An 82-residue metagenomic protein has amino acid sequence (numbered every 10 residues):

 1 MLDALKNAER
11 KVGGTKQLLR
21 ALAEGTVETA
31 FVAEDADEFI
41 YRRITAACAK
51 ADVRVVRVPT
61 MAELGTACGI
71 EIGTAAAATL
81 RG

Functional and structural regions predicted by a protein language model:
M1-E28, D35-D37: Ribosome large-subunit tunnel/peptidyl-transferase-proximal elements
D3, R20-A23, R42-A46, A62 (+1 more regions): Solvent-exposed alpha-helical segments within well-ordered globular domains of core cellular machineries
L5-A8, L22, T26, R42 (+3 more regions): A generic structural signal for ordered alpha-helices
N7-G13, D52-P59: Short, exposed beta-strand "edge-strand" segments with a Pro/Gly-rich flavor and a Y/T-containing core
V12, A23, F31, E63 (+2 more regions): Short glycine/serine/threonine-biased micro-segments
K16, V32-A33, P59, A76: Short loop/turn and capping residues at structural boundaries
T29-V56, A62-E63: Amphipathic, hydrophobic secondary-structure cores in small proteins
V53-G82: C-terminal structural segments of small proteins and small subunits
